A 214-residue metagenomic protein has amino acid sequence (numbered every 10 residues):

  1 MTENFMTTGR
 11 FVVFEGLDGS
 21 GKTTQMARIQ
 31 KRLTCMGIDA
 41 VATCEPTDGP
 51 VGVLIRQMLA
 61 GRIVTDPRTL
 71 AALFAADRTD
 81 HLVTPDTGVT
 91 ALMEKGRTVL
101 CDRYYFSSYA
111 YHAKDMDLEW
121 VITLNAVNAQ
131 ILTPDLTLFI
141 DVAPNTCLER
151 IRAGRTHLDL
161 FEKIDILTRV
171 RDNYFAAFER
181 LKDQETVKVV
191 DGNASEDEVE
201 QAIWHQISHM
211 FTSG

Functional and structural regions predicted by a protein language model:
T2-M6, Q30, N145-G214: NTP-dependent small-molecule kinase module
F14: Hydrophobic anchor at the beta1->P-loop junction of P-loop NTPases
L17: P-loop (Walker A) phosphate-binding loop of NTP-binding proteins
K22: Conserved lysine of the Walker
Q25: Hydrophobic positions on the alpha1 helix immediately C-terminal to the Walker A/P-loop
M36-T123, N128-A129: ATP-dependent small-molecule kinase phosphotransfer cores that center on conserved nucleotide phosphate-binding segments
P46-G49, Y105-F106, V142-L148, S195: Conserved nucleotide-binding/hydrolysis micro-motifs of P-loop NTPases
S108-N173: A glycine- and Lys/Arg-enriched "phosphate-lid" helix/loop adjacent to the NTP-binding pocket of small-molecule kinases
